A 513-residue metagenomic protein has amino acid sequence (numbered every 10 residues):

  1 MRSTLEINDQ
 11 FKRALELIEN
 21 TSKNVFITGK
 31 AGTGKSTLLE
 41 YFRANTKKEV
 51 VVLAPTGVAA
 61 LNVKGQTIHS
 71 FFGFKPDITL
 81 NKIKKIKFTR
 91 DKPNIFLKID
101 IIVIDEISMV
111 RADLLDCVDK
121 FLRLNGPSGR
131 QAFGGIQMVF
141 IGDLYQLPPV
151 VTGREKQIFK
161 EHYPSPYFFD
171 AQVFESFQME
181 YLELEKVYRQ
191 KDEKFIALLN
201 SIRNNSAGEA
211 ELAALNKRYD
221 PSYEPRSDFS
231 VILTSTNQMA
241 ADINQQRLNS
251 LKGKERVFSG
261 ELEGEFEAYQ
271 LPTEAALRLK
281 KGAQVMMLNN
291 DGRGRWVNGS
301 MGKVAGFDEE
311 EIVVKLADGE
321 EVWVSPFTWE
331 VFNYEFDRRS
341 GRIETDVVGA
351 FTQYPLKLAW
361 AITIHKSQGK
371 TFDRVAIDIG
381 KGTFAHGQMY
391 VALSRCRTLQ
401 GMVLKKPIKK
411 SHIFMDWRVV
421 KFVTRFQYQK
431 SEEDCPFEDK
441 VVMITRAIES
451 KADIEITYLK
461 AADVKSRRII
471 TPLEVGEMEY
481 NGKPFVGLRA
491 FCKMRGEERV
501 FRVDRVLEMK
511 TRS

Functional and structural regions predicted by a protein language model:
M1-D439: Conserved ATP-binding/catalytic motifs of P-loop helicase motor domains
E438-S513: Core beta-strand-centered patch of the WYL/Sm-like small regulatory domain
